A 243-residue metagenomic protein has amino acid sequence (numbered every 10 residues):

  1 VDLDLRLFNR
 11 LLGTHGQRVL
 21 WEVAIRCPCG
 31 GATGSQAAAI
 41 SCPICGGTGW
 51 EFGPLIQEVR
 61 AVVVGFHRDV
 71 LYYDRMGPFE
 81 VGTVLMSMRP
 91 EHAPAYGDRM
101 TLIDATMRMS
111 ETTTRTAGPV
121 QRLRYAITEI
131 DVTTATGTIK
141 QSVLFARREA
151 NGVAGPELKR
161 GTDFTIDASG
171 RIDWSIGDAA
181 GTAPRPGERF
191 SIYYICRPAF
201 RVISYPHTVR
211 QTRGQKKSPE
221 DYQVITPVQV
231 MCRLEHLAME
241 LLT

Functional and structural regions predicted by a protein language model:
V1-P78, R201-T243: N-terminal disorder-to-order initiation segments that are Gly/Lys/Arg-biased and fold into the first beta/loop/alpha
I56, F79-T83, G187: A general secondary-structure signal for short beta-strands and their flanking turns/coil in non-transmembrane regions
R68-V70, R99, M107-M109: A general sequence property marking short-to-moderate contiguous segments in secreted/outer-membrane adhesion
Y73-M76, S87-M88, I103-D104, S110-G118: Amphipathic, membrane-inserting segments
V81-A93, I176-G177: Short alpha-helix capping/helix-loop boundary micro-motifs
A95-M100, G187: Loop/turn positions that initiate beta-strands
T101-L102, S191: Hydrophobic beta-strand signal
M107-E188, Y193-R197, T212-P219: Extended beta-strand solenoid/passenger and fiber regions
